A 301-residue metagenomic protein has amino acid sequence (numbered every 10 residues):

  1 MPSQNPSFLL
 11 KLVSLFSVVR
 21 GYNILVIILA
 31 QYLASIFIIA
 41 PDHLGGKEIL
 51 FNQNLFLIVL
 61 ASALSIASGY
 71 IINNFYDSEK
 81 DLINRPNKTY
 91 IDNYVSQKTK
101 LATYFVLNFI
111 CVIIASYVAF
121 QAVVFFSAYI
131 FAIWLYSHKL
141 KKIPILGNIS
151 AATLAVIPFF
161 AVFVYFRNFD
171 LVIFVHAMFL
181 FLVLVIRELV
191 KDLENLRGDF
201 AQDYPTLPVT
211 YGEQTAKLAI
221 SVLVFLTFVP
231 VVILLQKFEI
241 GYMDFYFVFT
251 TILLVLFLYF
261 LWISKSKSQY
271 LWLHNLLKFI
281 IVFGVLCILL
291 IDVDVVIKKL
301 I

Functional and structural regions predicted by a protein language model:
M1-L9: Short, membrane-interfacial amphipathic segments enriched in basic
F8, S14-S17, K88-D170, V175: Intramembrane alpha-helical segments
V19-I27, S96-F105, L146-A151, Q214-V224 (+1 more regions): Select subsegments of transmembrane alpha-helices in polytopic membrane proteins, especially boundary-proximal
V26-A34, I91, I149-F166, P208-E213 (+1 more regions): Small-residue-rich segments of transmembrane alpha-helices in multi-pass membrane proteins, especially helix faces
I28-Y76, C111-V112, V123-W134, F169-V190: Membrane-embedded alpha-helical segments that form the functional core of polytopic membrane enzymes, especially those
I49-I58, A102-I143, L218-K278: Transmembrane helix-loop-helix
A61-V112, L180-F238: Solvent-exposed interhelical
L289-I301: Juxtamembrane boundary at the C-terminal end of a transmembrane helix
